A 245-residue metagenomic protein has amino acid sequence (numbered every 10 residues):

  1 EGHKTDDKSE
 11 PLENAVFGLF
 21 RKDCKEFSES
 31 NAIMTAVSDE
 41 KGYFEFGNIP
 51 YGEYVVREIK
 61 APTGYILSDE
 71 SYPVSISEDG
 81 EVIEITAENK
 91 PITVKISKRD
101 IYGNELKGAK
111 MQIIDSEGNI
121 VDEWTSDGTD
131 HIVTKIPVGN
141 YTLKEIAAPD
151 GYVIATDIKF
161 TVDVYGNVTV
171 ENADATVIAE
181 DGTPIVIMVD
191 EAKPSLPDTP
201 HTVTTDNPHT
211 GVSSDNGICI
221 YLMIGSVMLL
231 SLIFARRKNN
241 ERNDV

Functional and structural regions predicted by a protein language model:
E1-V245: Solvent-exposed loop/turn and edge beta-strand elements of beta-rich ligand-binding domains
